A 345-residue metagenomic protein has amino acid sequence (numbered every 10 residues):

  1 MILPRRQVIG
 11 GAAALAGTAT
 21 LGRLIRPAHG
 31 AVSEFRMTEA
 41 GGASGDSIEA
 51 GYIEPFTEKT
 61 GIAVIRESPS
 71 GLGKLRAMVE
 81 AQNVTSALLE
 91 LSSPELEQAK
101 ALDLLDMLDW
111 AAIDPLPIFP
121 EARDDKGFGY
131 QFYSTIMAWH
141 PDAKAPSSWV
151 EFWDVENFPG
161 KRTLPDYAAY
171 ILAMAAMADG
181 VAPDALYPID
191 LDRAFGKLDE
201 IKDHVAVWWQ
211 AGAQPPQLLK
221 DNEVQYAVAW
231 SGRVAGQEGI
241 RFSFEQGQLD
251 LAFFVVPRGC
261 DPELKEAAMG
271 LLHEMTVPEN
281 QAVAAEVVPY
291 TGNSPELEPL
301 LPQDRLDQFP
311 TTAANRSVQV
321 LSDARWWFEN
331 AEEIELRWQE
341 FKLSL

Functional and structural regions predicted by a protein language model:
M1-A19: N-terminal secretory signal peptides and thylakoid transit peptides that target proteins across membranes
A31-Q98: Early extracytoplasmic/lumenal segment of secretory-pathway proteins
A40-E49, V84-S86, E90-L218: Extracytoplasmic ligand-binding site segments that recognize negatively charged/polar headgroups
L75, A99, L218-K220, V256: Hydrophobic residues within well-ordered alpha-helices
P94-K100, K220-D221, Q225-I240: A ligand-binding cleft/hinge motif common to bilobed small-molecule-binding domains
S134-A143, A176-V181, L251-L264, V283-V287: A bilobed periplasmic-binding-protein/Venus flytrap-type ligand-binding module shared by bacterial periplasmic
P257-S322: Mature extracytoplasmic/periplasmic domains
Q319-L345: Conserved C-terminal helix/tail region of periplasmic/extracytoplasmic solute-binding proteins
